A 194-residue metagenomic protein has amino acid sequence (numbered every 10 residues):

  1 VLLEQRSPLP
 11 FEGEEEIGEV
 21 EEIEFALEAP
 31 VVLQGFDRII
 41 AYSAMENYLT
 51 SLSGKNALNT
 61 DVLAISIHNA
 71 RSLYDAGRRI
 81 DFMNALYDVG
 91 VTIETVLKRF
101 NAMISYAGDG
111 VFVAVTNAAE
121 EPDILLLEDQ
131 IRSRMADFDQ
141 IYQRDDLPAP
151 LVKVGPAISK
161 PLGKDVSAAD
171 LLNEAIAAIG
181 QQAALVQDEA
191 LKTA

Functional and structural regions predicted by a protein language model:
V1-I39, A194: Short, low-complexity N-terminal regulatory "tails/caps" that precede and couple sensory modules
L27-N59, V91-K98: Short regulatory alpha-helical coupling segments that immediately precede and/or link into cyclic nucleotide signaling
L27-V31, I65-D81, L97, T116-A119: Active-site loop/short helix in cyclic nucleotide turnover domains
F36-A44, L73-D88, I104, D123: Conserved catalytic/dimerization core of cyclic nucleotide/dinucleotide signaling enzymes
Y42, E121-R132, Q143-L147, G155-A194: Catalytic-core segments of nucleotide cyclases and related cyclic-nucleotide turnover enzymes
S43, G54-D75, A85-Y87, G110: Catalytic-site or vestigial catalytic-site microsegments of nucleotide-handling domains
M45-E46, L86, I93, E128 (+1 more regions): Heptad-repeat coiled-coil signal-transmission/dimerization helices
G90-E121, Q140-D145: Conserved helix-loop-beta segment at the catalytic/binding core of cyclic-nucleotide signaling proteins
